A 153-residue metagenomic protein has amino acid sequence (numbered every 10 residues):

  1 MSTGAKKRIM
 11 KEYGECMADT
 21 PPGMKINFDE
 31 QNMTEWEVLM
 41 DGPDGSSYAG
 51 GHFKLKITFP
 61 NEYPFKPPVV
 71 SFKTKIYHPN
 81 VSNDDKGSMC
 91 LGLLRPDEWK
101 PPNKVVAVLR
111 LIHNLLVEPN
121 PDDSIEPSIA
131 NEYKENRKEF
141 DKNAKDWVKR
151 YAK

Functional and structural regions predicted by a protein language model:
M1-K153: UBC/E2-like fold recognition across ubiquitin and ubiquitin-like conjugation systems, capturing catalytically active
